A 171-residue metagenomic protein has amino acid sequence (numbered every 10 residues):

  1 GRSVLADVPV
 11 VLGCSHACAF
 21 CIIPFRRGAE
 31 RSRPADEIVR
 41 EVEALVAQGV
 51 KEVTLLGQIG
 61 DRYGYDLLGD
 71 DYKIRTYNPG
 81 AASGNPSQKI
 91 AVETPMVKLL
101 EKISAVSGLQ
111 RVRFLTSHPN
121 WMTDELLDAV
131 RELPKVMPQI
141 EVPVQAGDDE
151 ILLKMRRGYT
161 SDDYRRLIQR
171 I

Functional and structural regions predicted by a protein language model:
G1-Y63, P95, I140, D162-R170: Proteins enriched for Cys/Gly/acidic motifs involved in redox and nucleic-acid/cofactor modification
A47-I171: Conserved SAM/AdoMet-binding glycine-rich loop
